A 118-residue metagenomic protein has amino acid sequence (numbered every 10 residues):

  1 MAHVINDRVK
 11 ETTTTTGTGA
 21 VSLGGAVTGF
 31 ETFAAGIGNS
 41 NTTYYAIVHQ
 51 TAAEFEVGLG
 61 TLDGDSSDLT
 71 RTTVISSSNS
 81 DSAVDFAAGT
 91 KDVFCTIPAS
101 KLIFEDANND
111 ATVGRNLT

Functional and structural regions predicted by a protein language model:
M1-F30, S66, I75-T118: Glycine-rich, low-complexity segments
A34-L59: Ser/Thr/Gly-rich low-complexity blocks that favor extended beta-strand/coil architectures
D63-L69: Short, conserved beta-turn/loop elements at beta-strand boundaries and strand-helix junctions
T72: Short, conserved acidic/polar surface loops in the N-terminal third of protein domains
